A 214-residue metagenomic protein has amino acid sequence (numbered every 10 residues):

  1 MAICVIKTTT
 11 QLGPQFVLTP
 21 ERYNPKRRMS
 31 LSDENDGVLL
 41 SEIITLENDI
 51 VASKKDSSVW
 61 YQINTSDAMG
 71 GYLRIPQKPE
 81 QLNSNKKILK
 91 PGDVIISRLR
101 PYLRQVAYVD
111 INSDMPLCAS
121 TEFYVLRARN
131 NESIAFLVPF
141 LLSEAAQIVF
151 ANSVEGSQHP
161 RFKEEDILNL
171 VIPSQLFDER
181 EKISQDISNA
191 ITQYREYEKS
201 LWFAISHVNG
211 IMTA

Functional and structural regions predicted by a protein language model:
M1-A52, L176-A214: Non-catalytic DNA-recognition/assembly elements of restriction-modification systems
S41-L82: DNA target-recognition patches
S53-V59, K87-L89, Y108-S120: Short, surface-exposed loop/turn microsegments at beta-strand edges and helix-strand junctions
N83-S84, S113, S157: A structural connector/turn signal
D93-V94: Structural motif
S97-L141: A short beta-sheet element
L117-Y124, E155-E181: A short glycine-rich beta-alpha junction/loop motif
S133-F162: Short, positively charged
